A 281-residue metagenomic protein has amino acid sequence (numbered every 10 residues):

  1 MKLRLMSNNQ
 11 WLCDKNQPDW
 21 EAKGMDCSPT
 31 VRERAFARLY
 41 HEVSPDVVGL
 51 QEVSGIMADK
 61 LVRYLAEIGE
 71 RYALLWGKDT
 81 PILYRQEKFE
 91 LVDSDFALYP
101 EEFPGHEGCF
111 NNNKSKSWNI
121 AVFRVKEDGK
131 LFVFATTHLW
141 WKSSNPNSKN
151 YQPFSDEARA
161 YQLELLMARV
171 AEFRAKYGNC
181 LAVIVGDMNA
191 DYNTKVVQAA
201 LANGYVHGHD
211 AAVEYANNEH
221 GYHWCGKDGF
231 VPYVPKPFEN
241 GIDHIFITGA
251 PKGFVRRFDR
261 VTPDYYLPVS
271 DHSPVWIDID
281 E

Functional and structural regions predicted by a protein language model:
M1-Y64, D280-E281: N-terminal, active-site-proximal structural segment of metallo-dependent hydrolase catalytic domains
L3, D46-V47, F132, L181-V183 (+1 more regions): Short, Asp-centered acidic motifs that coordinate Mg2+ and/or phosphate in catalytic or ligand-binding sites
S7-R32, P100-N112, W140-A158: Acidic/histidine-rich helix-loop elements that form or flank divalent-metal/phosphate-binding sites at the catalytic
N9, H138, G186-D187, H272: Active-site glycine-centered loops adjacent to acidic/histidine catalytic or metal-binding residues that shape
L12-K15, G55-D59, K142-N145, N189-V197 (+2 more regions): Active-site environment of divalent metal-dependent phosphoester hydrolases
V47-W141: Structured beta-strand-rich core segments of catalytic domains in phosphoester-bond hydrolases
S117-T137, S148-N193, V197: His/acidic metal-ligating clusters that form di-metal
A171-A182, N189-E281: Metal-dependent phosphoester-hydrolase catalytic domains
